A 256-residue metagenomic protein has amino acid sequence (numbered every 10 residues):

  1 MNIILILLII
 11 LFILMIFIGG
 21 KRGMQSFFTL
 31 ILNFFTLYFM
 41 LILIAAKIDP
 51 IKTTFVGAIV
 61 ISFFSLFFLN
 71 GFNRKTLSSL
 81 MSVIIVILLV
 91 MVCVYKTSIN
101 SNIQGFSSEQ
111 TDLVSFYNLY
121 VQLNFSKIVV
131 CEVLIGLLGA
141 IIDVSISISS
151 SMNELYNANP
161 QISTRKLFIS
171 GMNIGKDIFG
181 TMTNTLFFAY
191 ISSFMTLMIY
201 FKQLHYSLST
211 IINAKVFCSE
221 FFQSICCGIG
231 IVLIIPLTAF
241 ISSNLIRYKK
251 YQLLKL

Functional and structural regions predicted by a protein language model:
M1-F106: N-terminal transmembrane hairpin
I44, S101-Q122, I199-F221: Membrane-interfacial helix-loop-helix connectors in multipass membrane proteins
S82-V83, L123, K127, C131 (+3 more regions): Pore-lining and gate-forming transmembrane alpha-helices of multi-pass membrane transport proteins
M91, Y95, D177-L197, I231: Hydrophobic alpha-helical transmembrane segments in multi-pass membrane proteins
G139-L155: Short helical (or helix-break) motifs at transmembrane helix termini and adjacent helical loops in multi-pass membrane
Y156-R165: Juxtamembrane helix-boundary/capping and inter-helix hinge elements in multi-pass membrane proteins
T164-F179: Helix-loop junctions and hydrophobic alpha-helical segments within the transmembrane domains of large membrane
C226, G230-K250: Membrane-helix cytosolic exit motif
